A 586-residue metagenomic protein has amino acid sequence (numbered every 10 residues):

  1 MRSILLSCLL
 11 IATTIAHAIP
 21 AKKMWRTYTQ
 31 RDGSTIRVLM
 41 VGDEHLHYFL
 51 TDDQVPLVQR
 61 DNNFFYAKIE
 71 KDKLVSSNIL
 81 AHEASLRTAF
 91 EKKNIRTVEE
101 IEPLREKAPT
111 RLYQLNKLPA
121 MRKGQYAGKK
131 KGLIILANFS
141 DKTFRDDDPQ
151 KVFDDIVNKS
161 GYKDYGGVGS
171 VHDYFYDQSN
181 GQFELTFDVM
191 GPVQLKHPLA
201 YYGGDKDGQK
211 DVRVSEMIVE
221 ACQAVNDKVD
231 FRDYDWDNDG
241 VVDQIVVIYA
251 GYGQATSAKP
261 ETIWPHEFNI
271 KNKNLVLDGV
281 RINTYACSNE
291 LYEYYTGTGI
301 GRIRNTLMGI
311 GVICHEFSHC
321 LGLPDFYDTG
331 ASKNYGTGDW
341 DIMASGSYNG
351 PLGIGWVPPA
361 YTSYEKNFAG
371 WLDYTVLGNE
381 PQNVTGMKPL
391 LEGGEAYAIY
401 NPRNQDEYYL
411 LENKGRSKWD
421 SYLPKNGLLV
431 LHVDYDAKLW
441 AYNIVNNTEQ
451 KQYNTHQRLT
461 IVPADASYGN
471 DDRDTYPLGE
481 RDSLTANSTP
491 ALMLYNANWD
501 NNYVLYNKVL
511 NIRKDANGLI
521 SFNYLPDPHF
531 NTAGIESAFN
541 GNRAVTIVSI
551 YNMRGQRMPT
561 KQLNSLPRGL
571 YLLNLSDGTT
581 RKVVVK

Functional and structural regions predicted by a protein language model:
M1-P20: Bacterial Sec-dependent N-terminal signal peptides
S7, N531-K586: C-terminal outer-membrane/trafficking sorting elements
A18-R122: N-terminal prosegments of processed precursors
Q30, D237, N552: Short, acidic, Ser/Thr-enriched surface-loop or helix-capping motifs
R31-D32, N404-D406, S576-T579: Glycine-centered tight beta-turn/hairpin loop motif at sheet-sheet or coil-to-beta transitions
I36-V38, L46-L50, V75-S76, D141-V152 (+4 more regions): Short, solvent-exposed loop/turn elements at domain surfaces
E91-C314, P324-A331, K438-H529: Propeptide-to-catalytic entry region of secreted or membrane-anchored zinc metalloproteases
Q244-V246, A250-L423, Y435-D436: Extracellular hydrolytic enzyme modules, especially secreted metalloproteases of the metzincin/thermolysin-like class
